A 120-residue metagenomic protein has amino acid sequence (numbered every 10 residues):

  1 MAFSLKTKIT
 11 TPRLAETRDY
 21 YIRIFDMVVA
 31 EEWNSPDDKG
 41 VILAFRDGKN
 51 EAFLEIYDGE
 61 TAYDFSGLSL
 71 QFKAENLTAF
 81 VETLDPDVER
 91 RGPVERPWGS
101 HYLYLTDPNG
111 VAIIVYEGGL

Functional and structural regions predicted by a protein language model:
M1-R18, G67-L70, G119: N-terminal beta-strand motif that seeds the catalytic metal site of vicinal oxygen chelate
L5, K39-V41, L68, G99-H101: Residue-level marker for the onset of beta-strands and adjacent loop->beta junctions in well-ordered domains
K6, F25, I114: Short catalytic micro-motifs in class I SAM-dependent methyltransferases
R13-A15, L70-A112, L120: Vicinal oxygen chelate
R13-V29: Amphipathic alpha-helical segments
I22, V29, F45-D47, F53 (+3 more regions): Generic alpha-helical hydrophobic packing signal
V28-F65, A112-G118: Conserved short beta-strand elements that form part of the metal-binding/catalytic scaffold of enzyme active sites
